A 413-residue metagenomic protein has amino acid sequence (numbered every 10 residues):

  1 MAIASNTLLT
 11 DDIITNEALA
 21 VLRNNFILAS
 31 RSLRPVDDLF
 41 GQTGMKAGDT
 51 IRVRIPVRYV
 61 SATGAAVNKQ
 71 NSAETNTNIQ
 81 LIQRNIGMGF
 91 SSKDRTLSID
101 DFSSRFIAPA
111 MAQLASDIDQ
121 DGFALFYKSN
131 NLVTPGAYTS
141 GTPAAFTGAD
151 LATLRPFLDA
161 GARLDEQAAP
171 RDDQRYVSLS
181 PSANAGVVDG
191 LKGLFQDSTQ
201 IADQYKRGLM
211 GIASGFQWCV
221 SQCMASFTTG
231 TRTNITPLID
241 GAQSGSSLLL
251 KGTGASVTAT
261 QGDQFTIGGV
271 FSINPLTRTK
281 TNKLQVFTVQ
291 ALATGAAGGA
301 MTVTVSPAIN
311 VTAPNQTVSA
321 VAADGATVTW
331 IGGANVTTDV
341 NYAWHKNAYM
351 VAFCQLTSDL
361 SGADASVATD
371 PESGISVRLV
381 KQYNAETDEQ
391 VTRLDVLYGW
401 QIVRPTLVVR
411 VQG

Functional and structural regions predicted by a protein language model:
M1-I79, V408: N-terminal "assembly arms/tails" that initiate or stabilize quaternary assembly in self-assembling proteins
L33-K46, A152-V187: Short, low-complexity, charged/polar segments at coil/turn and helix-coil boundaries
G41-Q42, G161-A168, Y205-L209, S256 (+1 more regions): A generic local secondary-structure boundary/capping motif
V53, N78-Y138, D150, D165-A183 (+2 more regions): Long, contiguous amphipathic alpha-helices that act as assembly "spine/axial" helices in icosahedral shell and virion
L97, S103-R105, P109-E166, T228-G254 (+4 more regions): Alpha-helical scaffold segments that mediate packing/assembly in large oligomeric complexes
E166, G186-A308, T312, R410-V411: Autoprocessing Asn-cyclization modules and mimics
V289-Q355: Glycine- and charge-enriched low-complexity intrinsically disordered segments
I375-G413: Hydrophobic, glycine-enriched assembly/anchoring segments
